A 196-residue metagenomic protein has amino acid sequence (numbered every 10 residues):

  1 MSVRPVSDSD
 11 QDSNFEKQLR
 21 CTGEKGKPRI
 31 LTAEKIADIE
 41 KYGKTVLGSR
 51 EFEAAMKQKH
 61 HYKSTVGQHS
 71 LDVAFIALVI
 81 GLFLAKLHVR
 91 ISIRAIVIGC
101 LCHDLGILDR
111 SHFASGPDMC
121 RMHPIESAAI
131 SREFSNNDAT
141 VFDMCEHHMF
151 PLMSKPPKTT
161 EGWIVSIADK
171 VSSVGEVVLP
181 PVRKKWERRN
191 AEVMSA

Functional and structural regions predicted by a protein language model:
M1-A196: Metal-dependent phosphohydrolase cores
